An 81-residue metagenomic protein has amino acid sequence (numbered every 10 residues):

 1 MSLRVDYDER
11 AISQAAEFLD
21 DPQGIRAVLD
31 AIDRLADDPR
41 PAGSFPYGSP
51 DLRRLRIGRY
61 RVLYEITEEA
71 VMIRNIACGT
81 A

Functional and structural regions predicted by a protein language model:
M1-R4, A16-E17, Q23-I25, I57-R61 (+1 more regions): Enriched for short, Lys/Arg-rich terminal
Y7-A11: Basic, amphipathic "hinge/linker" alpha-helix immediately C-terminal to the N-terminal HTH DNA-binding motif
I12, R26-L29: Generic alpha-helical structural signal
D30-R56: A short, surface-exposed loop/turn module that caps and links secondary-structure elements
